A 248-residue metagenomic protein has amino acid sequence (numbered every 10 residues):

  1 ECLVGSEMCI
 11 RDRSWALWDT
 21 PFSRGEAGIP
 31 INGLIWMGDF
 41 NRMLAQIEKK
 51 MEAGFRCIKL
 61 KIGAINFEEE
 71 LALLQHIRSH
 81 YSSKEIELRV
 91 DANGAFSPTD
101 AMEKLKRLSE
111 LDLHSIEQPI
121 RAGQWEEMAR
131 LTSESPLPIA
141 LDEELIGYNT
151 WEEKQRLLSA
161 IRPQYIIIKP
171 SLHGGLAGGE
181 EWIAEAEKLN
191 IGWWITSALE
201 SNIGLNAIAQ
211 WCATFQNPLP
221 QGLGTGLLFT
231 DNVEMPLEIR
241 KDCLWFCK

Functional and structural regions predicted by a protein language model:
E1-G5, I10: Single conserved hydrophobic/aromatic residue that forms the stacking wall/gate of nucleotide- or nucleobase-binding
S6, I58, D91, I116 (+3 more regions): Conserved, mostly hydrophobic/aromatic
R11-L17: Acidic/glycine-rich phosphate/pyrophosphate-binding loops and surrounding catalytic core that coordinate Mg2+
D19-S135: Metal-dependent enolase-superfamily TIM-barrel catalytic cores that perform enediolate-based chemistry
G54-R56, S82-S83, K106-H114, T132-I139 (+3 more regions): Glycine-enriched alpha-helix->loop->beta-strand junction motifs that scaffold or abut catalytic
P98-R107, N149-A160, W182-I183, S201-T214: Catalytic cores of alpha/beta
P119, E126-T196: A beta-strand-loop signature enriched in Asp, Gly, Thr, and Trp that corresponds to the sialidase/neuraminidase Asp-box
T196-K248: Flexible C-terminal active-site loop/helix
